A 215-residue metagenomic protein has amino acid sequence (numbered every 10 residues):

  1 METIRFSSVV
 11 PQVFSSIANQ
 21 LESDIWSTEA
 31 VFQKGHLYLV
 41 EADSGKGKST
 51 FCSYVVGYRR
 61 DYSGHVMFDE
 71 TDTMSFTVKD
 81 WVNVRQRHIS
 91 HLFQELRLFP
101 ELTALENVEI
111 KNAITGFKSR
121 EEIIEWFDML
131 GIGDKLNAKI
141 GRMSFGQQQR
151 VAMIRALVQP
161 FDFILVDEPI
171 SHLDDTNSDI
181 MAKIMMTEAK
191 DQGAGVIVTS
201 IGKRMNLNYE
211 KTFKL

Functional and structural regions predicted by a protein language model:
V56: Helix-to-loop junction immediately C-terminal to a conserved catalytic motif
T73-S90: ABC ATPase NBD coupling module
E95, L102-I114: Q-loop/switch helix immediately C-terminal to the Walker
R120-K135: Conserved ABC ATPase "signature" region
K139-Q149: Conserved ABC ATPase signature
M153: Hydrophobic anchor residue at the start of the ABC signature
I164-E168: Catalytic Walker B motif of ABC-type/P-loop ATPase nucleotide-binding domains
